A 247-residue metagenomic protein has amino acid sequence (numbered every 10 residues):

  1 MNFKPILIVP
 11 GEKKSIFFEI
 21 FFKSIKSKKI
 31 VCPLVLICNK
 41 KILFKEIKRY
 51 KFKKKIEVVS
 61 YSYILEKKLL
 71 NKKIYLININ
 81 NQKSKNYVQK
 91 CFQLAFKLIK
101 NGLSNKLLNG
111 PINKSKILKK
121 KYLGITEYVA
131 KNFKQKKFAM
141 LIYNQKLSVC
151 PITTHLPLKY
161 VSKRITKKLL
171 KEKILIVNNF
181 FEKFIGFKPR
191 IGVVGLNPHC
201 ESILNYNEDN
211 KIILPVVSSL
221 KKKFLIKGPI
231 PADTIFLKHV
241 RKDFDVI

Functional and structural regions predicted by a protein language model:
M1-I247: Anion-binding alpha/beta catalytic cores of soluble intermediary-metabolism enzymes, centered on
